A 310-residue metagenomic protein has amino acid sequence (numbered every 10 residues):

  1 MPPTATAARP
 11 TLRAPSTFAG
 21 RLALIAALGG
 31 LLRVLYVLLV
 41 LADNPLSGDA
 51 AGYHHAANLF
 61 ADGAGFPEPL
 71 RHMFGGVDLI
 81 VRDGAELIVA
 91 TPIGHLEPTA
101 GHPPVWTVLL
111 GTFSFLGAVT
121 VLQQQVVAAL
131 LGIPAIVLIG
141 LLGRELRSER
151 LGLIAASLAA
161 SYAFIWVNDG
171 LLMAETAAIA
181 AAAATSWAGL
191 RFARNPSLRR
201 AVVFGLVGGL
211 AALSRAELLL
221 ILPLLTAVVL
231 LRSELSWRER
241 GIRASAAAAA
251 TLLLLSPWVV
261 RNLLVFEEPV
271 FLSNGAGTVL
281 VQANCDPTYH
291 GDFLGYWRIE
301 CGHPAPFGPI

Functional and structural regions predicted by a protein language model:
M1-L35, R144, E234, R240-A250: Start-transfer (signal-anchor) and selected internal transmembrane alpha helices of multi-pass inner/ER membrane
R9, R144-R150, T185-V203, V229-L235: Membrane-interface transmembrane helices that cradle and orient dolichyl/undecaprenyl
R13-T17, L116-G117, A129, L138-G152 (+2 more regions): Transmembrane alpha-helical segments of multipass membrane enzymes and assembly factors that act on membrane-embedded
F18-A50, S161, A249-L264: Transmembrane signal-anchor helices characteristic of membrane glycosylation enzymes that use polyprenol
A42-A56, G65-V89, E97-L109, A118-L122 (+1 more regions): Extracytoplasmic catalytic/substrate-binding loops of multi-pass membrane glycan-assembly enzymes
G48, Q123-P134, I154-G189, L198-A201 (+1 more regions): Multi-pass, polyprenyl lipid-linked donor-dependent membrane glycosyltransferases
F74-L87, F271-I310: Membrane-proximal stem/loop segments at transmembrane-domain junctions that anchor or position
I93-G111, L116-V137, L153, N168 (+1 more regions): Loop-to-helix entry region of an early transmembrane alpha helix in multi-pass inner-membrane enzymes
